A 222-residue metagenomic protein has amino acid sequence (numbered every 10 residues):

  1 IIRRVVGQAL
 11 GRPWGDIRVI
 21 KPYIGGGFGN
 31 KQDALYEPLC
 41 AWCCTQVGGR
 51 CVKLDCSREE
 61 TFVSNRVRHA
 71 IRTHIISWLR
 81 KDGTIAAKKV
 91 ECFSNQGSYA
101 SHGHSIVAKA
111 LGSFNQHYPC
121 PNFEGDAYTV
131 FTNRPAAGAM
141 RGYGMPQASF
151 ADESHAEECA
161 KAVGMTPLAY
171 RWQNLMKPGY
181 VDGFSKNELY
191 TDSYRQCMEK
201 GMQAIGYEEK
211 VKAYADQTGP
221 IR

Functional and structural regions predicted by a protein language model:
I1-R222: Structural alpha/beta core scaffold segments of enzyme domains
